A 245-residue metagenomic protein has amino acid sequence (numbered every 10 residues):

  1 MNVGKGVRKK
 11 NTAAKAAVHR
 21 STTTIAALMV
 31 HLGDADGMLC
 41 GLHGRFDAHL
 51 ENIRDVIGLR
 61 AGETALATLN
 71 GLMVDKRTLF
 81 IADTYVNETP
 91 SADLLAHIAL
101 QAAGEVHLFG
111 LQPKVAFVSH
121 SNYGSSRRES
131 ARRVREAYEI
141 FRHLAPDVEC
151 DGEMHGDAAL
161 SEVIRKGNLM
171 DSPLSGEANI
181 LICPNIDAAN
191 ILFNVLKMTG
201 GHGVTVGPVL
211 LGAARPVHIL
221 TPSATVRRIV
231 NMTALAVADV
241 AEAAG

Functional and structural regions predicted by a protein language model:
M1-G245: Anion-binding alpha/beta catalytic cores of soluble intermediary-metabolism enzymes, centered on
